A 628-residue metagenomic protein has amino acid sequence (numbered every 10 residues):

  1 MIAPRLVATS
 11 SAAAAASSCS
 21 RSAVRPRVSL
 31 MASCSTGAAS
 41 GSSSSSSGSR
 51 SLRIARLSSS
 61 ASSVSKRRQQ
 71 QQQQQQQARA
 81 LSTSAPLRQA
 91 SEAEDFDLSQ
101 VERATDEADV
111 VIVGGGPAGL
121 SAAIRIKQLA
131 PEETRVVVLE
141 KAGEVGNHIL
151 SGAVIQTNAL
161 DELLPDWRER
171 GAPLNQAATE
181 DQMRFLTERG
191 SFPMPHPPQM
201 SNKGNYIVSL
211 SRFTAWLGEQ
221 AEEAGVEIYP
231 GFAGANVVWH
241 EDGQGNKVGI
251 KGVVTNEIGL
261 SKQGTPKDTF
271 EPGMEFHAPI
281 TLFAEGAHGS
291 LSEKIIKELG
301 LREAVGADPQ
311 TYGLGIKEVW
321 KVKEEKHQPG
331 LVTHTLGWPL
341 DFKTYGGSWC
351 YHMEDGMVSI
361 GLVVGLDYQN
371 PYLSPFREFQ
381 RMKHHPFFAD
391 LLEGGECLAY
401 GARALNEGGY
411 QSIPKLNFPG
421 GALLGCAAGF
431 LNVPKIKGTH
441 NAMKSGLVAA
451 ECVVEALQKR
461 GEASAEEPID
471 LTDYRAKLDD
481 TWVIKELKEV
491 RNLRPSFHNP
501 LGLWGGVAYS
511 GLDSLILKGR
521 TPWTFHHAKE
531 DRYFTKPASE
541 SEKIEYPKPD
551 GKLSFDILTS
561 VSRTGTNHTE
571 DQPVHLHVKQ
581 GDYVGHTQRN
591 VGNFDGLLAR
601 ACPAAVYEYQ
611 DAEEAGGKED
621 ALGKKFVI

Functional and structural regions predicted by a protein language model:
M1-S99: N-terminal mitochondrial targeting presequence
A90-A108, Q263-G273: A short, basic/flexible loop-to-alpha-helix module at the beginning of a structural domain
T105-V137: N-terminal Rossmann-like FAD-binding beta1-loop-alpha1 element of flavoenzymes
L129, E133, K141-E188: N-terminal FAD cofactor-binding segment of flavoenzymes
A172-T187, K477, T481-K624: Ferredoxin-type iron-sulfur electron-transfer modules and their immediate structural context
A215, Q220-D390, G429, V448 (+1 more regions): Predominantly flavin-linked oxidoreductase catalytic cores and closely associated redox partners
E354-G356, L416-P434, P603-E608: Short FAD-binding loop at a beta-strand-to-alpha-helix junction that anchors the flavin cofactor in diverse
G429-K435, L447, E451-G502, G616-I628: Active-site-proximal substrate-binding core of FAD-dependent oxidoreductases
